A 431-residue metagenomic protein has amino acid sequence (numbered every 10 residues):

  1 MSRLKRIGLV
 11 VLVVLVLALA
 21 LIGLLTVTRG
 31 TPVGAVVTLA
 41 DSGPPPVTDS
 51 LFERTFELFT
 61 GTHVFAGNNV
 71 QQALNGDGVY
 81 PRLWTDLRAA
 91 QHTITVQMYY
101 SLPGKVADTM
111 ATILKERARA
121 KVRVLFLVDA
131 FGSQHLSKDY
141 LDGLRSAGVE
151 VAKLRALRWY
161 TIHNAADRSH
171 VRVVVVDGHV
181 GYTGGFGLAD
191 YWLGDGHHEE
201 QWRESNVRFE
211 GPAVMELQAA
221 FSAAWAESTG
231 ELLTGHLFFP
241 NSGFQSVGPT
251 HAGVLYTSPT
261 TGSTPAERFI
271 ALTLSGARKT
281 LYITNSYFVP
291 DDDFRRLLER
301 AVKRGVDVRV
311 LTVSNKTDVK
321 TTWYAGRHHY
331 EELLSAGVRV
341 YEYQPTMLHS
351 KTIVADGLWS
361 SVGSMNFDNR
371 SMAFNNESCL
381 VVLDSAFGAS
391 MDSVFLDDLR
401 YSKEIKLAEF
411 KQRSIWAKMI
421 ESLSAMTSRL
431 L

Functional and structural regions predicted by a protein language model:
S2-L431: Charged, low-complexity intrinsically disordered terminal segments
